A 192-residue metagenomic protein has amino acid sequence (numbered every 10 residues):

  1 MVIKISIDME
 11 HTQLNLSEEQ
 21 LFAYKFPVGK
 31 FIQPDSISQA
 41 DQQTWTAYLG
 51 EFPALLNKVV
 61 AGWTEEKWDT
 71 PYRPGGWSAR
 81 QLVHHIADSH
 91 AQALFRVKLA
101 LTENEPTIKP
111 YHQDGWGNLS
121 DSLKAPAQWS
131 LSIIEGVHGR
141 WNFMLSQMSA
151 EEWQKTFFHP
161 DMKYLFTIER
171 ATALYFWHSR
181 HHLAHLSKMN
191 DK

Functional and structural regions predicted by a protein language model:
V2-V28, I32, D69-G115, G139 (+2 more regions): Short, contiguous alpha-helical
P34-I37, D121, Y164-L165: Short glycine/proline-rich turn/loop motifs
S36-Y72: Short, contiguous, helix-prone interaction/anchoring segments in small proteins
Q39-Q43, A125-L131, E169-T172: Active-site rim elements
D41, Y48, P74, S78 (+3 more regions): Alpha-helix N-cap/loop-to-helix boundary motif
W45, L49, G75, I134 (+1 more regions): Aromatic-acidic/polar surface patches that form glycan- and anion
Y48-V59, G117-Q154: Acidic/histidine-rich alpha-helical segments that form the ligand environment of transition-metal centers
V59, W63-E66, N104, M148-E151 (+1 more regions): A short secondary-structure junction motif
